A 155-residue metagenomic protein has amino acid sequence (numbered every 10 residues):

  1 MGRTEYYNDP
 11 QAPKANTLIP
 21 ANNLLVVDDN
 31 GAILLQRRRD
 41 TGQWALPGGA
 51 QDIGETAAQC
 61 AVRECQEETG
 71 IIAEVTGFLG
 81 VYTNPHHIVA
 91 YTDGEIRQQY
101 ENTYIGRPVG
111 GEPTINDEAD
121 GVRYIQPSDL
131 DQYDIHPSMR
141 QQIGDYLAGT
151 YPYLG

Functional and structural regions predicted by a protein language model:
M1-N23, E95: Acidic, metal-coordinating catalytic segment for phosphate/diphosphate chemistry, firing primarily on the Nudix
I19, R39-T41, L46, A73 (+1 more regions): Short connector loops at helix/strand junctions that flank enzyme active sites, especially segments positioning acidic
P20-N22, G31, Y100-N102, D120: Change "...and in nucleic-acid phosphodiester-cleaving endonucleases..." to "...and in nucleic-acid processing enzymes
V26, T103-R107, R123-Q126: Short, well-ordered beta-strand micro-motif
D28-E68: Conserved Nudix-box catalytic region and its N-terminal flanking loop in Nudix hydrolases and closely related
G42-Q43, P113-G155: Nudix hydrolase/Nudix homology domain
I72-Y82: A short coil-to-beta-strand element that immediately follows conserved catalytic motifs
T83-E112: Active-site-adjacent beta-strand/loop module that shapes the phosphate/pyrophosphate-binding cleft
